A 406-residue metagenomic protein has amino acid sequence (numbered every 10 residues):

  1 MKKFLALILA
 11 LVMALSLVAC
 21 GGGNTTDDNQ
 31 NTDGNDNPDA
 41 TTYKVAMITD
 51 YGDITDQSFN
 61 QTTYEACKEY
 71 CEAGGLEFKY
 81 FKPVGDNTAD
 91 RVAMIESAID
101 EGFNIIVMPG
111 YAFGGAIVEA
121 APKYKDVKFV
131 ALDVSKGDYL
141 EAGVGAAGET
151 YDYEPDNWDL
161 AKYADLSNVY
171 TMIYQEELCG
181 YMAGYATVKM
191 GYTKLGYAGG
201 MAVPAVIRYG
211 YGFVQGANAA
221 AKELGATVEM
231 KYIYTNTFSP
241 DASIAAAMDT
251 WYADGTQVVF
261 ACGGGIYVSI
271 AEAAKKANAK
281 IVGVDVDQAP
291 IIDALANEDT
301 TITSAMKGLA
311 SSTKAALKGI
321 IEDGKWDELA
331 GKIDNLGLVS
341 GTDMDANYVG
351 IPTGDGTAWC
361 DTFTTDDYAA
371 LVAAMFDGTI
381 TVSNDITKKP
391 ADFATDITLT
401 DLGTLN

Functional and structural regions predicted by a protein language model:
M1-L9: Positively charged n-region of N-terminal signal peptides that target proteins for export
L7, T26-D28: Extreme N-terminal leader/targeting regions
L9-A10, A98: Enrichment for repetitive, rod-forming helical segments
S16-A19: C-terminal motif of bacterial Sec signal peptides marking the signal peptidase cleavage site
G21-N24: Bacterial signal peptide processing site
D28, D33-N406: A residue-level marker of the well-folded mature domains of exported/periplasmic proteins
